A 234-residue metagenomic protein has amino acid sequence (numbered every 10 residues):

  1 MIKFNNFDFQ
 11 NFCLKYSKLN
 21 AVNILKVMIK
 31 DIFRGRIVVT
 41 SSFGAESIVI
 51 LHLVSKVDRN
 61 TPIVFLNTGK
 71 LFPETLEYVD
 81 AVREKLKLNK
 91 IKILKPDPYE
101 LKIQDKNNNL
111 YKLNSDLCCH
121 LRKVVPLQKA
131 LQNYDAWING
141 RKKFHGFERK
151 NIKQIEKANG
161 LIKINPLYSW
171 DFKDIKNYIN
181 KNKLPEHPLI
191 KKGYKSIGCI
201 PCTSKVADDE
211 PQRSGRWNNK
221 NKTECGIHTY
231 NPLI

Functional and structural regions predicted by a protein language model:
M1-I234: Nucleotide-activated chemistry modules centered on ATP-dependent adenylation/adenylyltransferase
